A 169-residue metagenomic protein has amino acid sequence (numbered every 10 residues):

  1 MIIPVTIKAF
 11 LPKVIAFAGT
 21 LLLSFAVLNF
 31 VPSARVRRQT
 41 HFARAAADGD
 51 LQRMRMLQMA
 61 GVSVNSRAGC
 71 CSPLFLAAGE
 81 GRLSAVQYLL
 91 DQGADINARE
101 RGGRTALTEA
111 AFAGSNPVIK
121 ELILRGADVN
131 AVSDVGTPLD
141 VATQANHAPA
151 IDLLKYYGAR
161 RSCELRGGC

Functional and structural regions predicted by a protein language model:
I2, G19-R44, Q144, A148-C169: Ankyrin-repeat-protein effector appendages
I2-T20: N-terminal Sec-pathway targeting helices
P32-L76: N-terminal segments that cap or nucleate solenoid repeat domains
V36-R44, R67-P73, R99-T105, V132-P138 (+1 more regions): Ankyrin-repeat boundary/"N-cap" motif
R44-G49, L76-R82, E109-S115, V141-H147: Ankyrin repeat A-helix N-terminal signature
D50-Q58, R82-L90, S115-I123, H147-Y156: Ankyrin repeat structural motif
A68-C71, F75-S84, D91-Q92, N97-R104 (+1 more regions): Alpha-helical adaptor scaffolds
